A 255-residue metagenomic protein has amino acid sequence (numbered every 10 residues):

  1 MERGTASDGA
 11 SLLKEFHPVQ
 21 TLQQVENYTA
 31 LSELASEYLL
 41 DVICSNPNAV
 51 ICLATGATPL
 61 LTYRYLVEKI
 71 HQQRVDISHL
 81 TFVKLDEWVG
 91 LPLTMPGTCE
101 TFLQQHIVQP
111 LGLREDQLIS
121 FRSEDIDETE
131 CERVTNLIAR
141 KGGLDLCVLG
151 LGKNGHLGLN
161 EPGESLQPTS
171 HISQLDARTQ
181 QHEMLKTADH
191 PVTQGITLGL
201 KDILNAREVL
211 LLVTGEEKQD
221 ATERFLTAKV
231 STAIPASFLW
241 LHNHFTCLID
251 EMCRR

Functional and structural regions predicted by a protein language model:
E2-I51: N-terminal glycine-/serine-/threonine-rich phosphate-binding loop
L12-V19, V75-C147: Ligand-binding beta-strand-loop-alpha-helix segment within the catalytic cores of soluble metabolic enzymes
S45-H71: Glycine-rich N-terminal segment of FAD-binding domains in flavoprotein oxidoreductases, spanning the beta-loop-helix
C52-G56, K84, F121, V148-L151 (+1 more regions): Short beta-strand segments
A57-T58, W88, L151-H156, P162 (+2 more regions): Short glycine-rich anion-binding loops that position phosphate/pyrophosphate groups of nucleotides and phosphorylated
Y65-D76, C99, P162-I172, A228-V230: A glycine- and small-aliphatic-rich helix-loop capping segment at beta-alpha/alpha-beta transitions that lines
N154, G158-L200: Class I SAM-dependent methyltransferase SAM-binding "motif I" and its flanking Rossmann-like core
K201, N205-R255: ATP/nucleoside-binding phosphotransfer catalytic cores, i.e., glycine-rich phosphate-binding loops
